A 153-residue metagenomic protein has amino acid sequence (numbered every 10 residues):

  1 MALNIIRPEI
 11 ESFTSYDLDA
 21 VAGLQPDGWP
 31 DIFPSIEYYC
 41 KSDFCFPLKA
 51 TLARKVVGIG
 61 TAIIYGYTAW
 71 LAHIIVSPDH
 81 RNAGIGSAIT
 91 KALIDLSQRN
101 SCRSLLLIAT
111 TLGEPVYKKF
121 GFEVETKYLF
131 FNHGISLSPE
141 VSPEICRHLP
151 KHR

Functional and structural regions predicted by a protein language model:
M1-S35, V56, Y128, L137-R153: Short amphipathic alpha-helix that is part of the acyltransferase structural core
F13, A72, I108-A109: Small/polar loops that bind or transfer phosphate-bearing groups
L18, A22-S77: A conserved beta-strand-loop-helix scaffold within acyl/acetyltransferase catalytic domains
L48, T111-L112: Core nucleotidyl-transferase/polymerase catalytic module
V76, N82-D95, K118-K119: Conserved acetyl-CoA-binding loop-helix of GNAT-fold acetyltransferases
S97-T110: Conserved GNAT acetyl-CoA-binding A-motif
L106-I108, E123-L137: Conserved catalytic-core motifs of GNAT/GCN5-like acyltransferases
